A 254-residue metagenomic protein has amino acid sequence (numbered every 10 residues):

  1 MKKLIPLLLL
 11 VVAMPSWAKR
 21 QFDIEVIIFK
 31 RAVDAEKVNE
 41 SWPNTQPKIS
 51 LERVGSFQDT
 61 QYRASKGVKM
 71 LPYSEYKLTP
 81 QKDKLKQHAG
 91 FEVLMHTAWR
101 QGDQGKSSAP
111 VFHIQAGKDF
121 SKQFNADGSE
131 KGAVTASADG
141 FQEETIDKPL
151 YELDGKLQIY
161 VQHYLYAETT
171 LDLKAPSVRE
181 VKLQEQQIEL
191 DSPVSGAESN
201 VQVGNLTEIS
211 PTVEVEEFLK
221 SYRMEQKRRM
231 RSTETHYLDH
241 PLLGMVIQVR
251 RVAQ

Functional and structural regions predicted by a protein language model:
M1-L4: Positively charged n-region of N-terminal signal peptides that target proteins for export
L7-L10, I247: Feature for long, exposed domains in two main contexts
L9, A18-K19, T235-H240: A general structural signal for short secondary-structure junctions and capping/turn motifs
A13-P15: N-terminal signal peptide c-region/cleavage motif recognized by signal peptidases
A18-R229: Extended, low-hydrophobicity segments enriched in charged/polar residues
K227-Q254: A cross-kingdom marker for long, charged
